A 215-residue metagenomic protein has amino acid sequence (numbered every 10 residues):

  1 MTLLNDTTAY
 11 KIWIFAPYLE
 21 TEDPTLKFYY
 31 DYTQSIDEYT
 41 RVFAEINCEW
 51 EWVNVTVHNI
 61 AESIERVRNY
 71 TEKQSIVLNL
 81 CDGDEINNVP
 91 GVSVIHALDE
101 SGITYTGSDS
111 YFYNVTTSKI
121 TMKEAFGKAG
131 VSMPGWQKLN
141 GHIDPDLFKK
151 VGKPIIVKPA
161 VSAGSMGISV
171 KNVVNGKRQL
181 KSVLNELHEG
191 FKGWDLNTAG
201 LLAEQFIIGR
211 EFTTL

Functional and structural regions predicted by a protein language model:
M1-T8, D144-F148: Short amphipathic alpha-helices and their capping/turn segments at secondary-structure boundaries
A9-P24: Short beta-strand segments enriched in small/hydrophobic residues
Y18-E20, D82-D84, A160-S162: Short glycine-rich anion-binding loops that position phosphate/pyrophosphate groups of nucleotides and phosphorylated
E20-D37: Glycine- and acidic-residue-enriched helix-capping/strand-helix junction motifs
T33-G135: Conserved N-proximal alpha/beta basic substrate-recognition cap immediately N-terminal to, or forming the N-lobe
F126-G127, K150-I168, K192-I208: ATP-grasp fold ATP-binding core
I155-E186, E211: Glycine-rich phosphate-binding loop of ATP-grasp-fold ATP-dependent ligases
K177-L215: Phosphate-binding site of ATP-dependent enzymes
